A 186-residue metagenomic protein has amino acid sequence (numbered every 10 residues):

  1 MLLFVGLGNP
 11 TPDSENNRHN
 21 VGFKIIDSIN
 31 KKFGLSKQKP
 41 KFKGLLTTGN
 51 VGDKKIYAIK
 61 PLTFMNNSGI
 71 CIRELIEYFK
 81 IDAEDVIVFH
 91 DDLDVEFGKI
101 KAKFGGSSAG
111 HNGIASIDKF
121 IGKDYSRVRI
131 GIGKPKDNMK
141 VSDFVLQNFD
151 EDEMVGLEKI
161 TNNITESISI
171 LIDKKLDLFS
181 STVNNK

Functional and structural regions predicted by a protein language model:
L2-F104, A115-V128, K136-K140, Q147 (+1 more regions): Nucleotide and nucleotide-moiety/phosphate-recognizing core
S108: Phosphate- and other anionic-substrate recognition elements at nucleic-acid/protein interfaces
N112: Hydrophobic secondary-structure segments that place a key small or acidic residue at a functional site
